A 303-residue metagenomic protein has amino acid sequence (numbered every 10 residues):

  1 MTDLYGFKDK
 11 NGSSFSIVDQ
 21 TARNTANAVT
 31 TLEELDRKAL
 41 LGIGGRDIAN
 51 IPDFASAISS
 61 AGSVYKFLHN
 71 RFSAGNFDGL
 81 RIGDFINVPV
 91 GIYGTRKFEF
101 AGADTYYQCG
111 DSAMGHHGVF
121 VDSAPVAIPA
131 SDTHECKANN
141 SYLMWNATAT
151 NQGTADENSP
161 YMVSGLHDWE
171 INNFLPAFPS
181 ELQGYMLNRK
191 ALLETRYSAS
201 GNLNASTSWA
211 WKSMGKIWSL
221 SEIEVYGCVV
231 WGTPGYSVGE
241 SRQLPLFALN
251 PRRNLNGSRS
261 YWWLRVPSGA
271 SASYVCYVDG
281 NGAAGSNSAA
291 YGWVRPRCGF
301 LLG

Functional and structural regions predicted by a protein language model:
M1-E33: Short, low-complexity N-terminal tether/leader segments at secretion or assembly junctions of large, surface-exposed
E34-G303: Collagenous Gly-X-Y triple-helix signature in extracellular proteins
